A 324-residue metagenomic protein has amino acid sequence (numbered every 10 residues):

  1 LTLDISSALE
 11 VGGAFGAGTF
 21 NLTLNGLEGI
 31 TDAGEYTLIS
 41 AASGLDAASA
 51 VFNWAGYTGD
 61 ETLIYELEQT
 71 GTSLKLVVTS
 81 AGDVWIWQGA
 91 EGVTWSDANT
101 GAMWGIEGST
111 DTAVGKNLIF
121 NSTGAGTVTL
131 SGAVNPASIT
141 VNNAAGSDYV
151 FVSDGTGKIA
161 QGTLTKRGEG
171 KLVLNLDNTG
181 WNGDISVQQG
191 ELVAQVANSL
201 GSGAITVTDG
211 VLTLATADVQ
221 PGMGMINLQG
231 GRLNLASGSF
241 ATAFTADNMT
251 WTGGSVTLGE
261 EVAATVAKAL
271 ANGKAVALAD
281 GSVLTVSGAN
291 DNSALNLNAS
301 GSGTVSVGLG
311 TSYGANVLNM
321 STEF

Functional and structural regions predicted by a protein language model:
L1-T37, G92-S96, S202, T216-G224 (+3 more regions): Extracellular beta-strand/loop-rich repeat segments of large surface/secreted proteins
A8, T23-L164, K171-G180, D184 (+5 more regions): Solvent-exposed adhesion/ligand-recognition segments of exported proteins
W104, G170, G190-L192, G210 (+3 more regions): Glycine-centered positions in the ABC transporter ATPase nucleotide-binding domain
T163-T165, G183-I185, G203-I205, I226: His/acidic/aromatic-lined binding-pocket segments of jelly-roll/cupin-type domains and related regulatory beta-sandwich
R167, V187, V207, L228 (+1 more regions): Short, acidic, Ser/Thr-enriched surface-loop or helix-capping motifs
G180-W181, S199-G201: Helix N-cap/loop-to-helix boundary motif
